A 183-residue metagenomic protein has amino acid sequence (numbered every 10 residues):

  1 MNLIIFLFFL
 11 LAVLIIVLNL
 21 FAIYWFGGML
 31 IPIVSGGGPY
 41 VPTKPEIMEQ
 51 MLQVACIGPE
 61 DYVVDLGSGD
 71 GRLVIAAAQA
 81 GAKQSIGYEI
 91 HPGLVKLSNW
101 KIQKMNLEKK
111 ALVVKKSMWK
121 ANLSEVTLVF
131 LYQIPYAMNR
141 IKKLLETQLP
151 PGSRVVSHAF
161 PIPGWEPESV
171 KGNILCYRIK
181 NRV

Functional and structural regions predicted by a protein language model:
M1-D61: S-adenosyl-L-methionine
E60-G69: Conserved class I S-adenosyl-L-methionine
D70-A82: Conserved SAM-binding loop of SAM-dependent methyltransferases across substrates and taxa, primarily the Class I
G81, K104-E108, Q148-P150: Short helix-capping segments at alpha-helix termini
Q84-E89: Conserved SAM-binding motif I beta-strand of class I
V95-E125: S-adenosyl-L-methionine
S124-R140: A short SAM/SAH-binding and catalytic strip from SAM-dependent methyltransferases
Y136-V183: C-terminal substrate-binding/active-site "lid" region of AdoMet-derived donor-dependent transferases
